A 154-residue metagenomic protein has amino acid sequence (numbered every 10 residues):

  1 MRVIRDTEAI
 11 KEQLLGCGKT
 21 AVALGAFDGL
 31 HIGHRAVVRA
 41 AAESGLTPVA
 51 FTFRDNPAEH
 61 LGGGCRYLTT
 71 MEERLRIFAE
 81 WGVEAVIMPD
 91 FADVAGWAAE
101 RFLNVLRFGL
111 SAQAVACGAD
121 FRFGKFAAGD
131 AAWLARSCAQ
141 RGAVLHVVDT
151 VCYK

Functional and structural regions predicted by a protein language model:
M1-K154: Nucleotidyltransferase catalytic core that binds NTPs
